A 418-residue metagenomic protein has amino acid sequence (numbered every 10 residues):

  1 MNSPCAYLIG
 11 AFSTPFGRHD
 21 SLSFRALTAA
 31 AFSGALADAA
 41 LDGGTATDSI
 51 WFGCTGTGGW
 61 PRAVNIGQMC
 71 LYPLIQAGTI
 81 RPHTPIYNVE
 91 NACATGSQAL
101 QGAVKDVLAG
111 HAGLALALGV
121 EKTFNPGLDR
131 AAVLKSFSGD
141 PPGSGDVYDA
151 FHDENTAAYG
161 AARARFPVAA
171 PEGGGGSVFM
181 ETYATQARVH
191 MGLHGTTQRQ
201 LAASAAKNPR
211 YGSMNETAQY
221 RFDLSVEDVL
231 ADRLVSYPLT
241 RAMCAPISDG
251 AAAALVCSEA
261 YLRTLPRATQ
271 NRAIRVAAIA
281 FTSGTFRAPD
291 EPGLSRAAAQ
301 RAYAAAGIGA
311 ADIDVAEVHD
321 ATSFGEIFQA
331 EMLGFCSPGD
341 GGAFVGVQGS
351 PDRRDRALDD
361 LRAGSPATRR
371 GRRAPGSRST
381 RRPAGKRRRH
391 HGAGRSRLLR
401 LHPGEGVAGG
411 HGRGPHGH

Functional and structural regions predicted by a protein language model:
M1-R25, A29, G34, D149-G173 (+8 more regions): Condensing-enzyme catalytic core mediating Claisen C-C bond formation in acyl metabolism
M1-Y7, H19, C54-L118, K122-T182 (+5 more regions): Conserved catalytic cysteine-centered active-site region of acyl-thioester-dependent Claisen-condensing enzymes
I9, A35, T47-I50, G96 (+6 more regions): Buried hydrophobic positions in well-ordered alpha/beta secondary-structure cores of metabolic enzymes
S33-D48, H190-T197, A299-D312: Phosphate/pyrophosphate-binding loops at sites that engage ATP/ADP/AMP, CoA/4′-phosphopantetheine, polyphosphate
G44-C54, T84-N91, A115-G119, R199-K207 (+4 more regions): Beta-strand segments within the central parallel beta-sheet cores of soluble alpha/beta enzyme folds
T57-I66, R287-P292, D320-G342, R353-D355 (+1 more regions): Short glycine/threonine-rich loop-to-helix capping motif typified by GTGT followed within a few residues by an Asp-Pro
E90-E121, F179-M214, A254-A260, A305 (+1 more regions): Active-site-proximal alpha-helical scaffold in enzymes
D290-P292, R296, Q300-F324, M332 (+1 more regions): Extended C-terminal subregions enriched in glycine
